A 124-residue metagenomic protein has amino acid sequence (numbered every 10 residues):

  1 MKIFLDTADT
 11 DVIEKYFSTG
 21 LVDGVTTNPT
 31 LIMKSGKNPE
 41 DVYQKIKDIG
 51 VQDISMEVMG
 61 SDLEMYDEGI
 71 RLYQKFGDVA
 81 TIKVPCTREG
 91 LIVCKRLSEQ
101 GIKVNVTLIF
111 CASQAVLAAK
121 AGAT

Functional and structural regions predicted by a protein language model:
I3-L5, D9-E14, T19-L21, T27-Q100: Active-site beta->alpha loop and helix N-cap motifs at the rims of alpha/beta catalytic domains
R88-C94, K103-N105, F110-T124: Catalytic alpha/beta core domains of metabolic enzymes, predominantly
